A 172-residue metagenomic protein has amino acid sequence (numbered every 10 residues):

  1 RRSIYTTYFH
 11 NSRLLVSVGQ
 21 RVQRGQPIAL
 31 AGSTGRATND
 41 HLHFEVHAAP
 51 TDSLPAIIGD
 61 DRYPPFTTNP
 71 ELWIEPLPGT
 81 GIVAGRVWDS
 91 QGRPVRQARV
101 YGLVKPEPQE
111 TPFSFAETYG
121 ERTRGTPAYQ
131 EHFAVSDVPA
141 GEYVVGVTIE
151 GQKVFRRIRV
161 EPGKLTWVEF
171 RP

Functional and structural regions predicted by a protein language model:
R1-Y5, A37, R62: Gly/Ser-enriched beta-turn/beta-hairpin loop segments
R2-G25: Short histidine-centered loop motifs in beta-beta connectors
Y8, V135-S136, I158, F170: Hydrophobic core positions of the immunoglobulin-like beta-sandwich fold
S17, E45-Q130, P139: Acidic, glycine-rich catalytic/binding loops that coordinate metals and/or anionic ligands
Q23-G35: Short hydrophobic beta/alpha edge segments that flank linear recognition/processing sites
P139-G151: A short, solvent-exposed beta-strand micro-motif common in secreted/extracellular proteins
I149-P172: Structured interaction patches on ligand/partner-binding surfaces of diverse proteins
